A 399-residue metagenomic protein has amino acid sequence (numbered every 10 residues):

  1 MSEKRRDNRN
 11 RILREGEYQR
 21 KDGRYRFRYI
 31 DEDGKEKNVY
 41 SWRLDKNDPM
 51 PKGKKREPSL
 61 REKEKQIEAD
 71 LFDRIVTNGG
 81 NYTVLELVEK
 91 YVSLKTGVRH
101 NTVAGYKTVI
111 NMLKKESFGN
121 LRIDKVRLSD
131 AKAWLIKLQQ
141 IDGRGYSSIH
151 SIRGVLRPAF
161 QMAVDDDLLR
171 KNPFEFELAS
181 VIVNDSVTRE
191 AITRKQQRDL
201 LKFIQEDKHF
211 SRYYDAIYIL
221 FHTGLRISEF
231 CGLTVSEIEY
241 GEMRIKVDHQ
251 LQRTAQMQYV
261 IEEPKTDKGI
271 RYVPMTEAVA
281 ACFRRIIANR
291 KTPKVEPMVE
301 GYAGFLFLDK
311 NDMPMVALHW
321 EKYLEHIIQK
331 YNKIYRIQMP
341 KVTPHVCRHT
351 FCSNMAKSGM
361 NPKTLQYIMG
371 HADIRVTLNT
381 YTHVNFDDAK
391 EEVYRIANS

Functional and structural regions predicted by a protein language model:
R11-L13, Q161-N172, L220-L251, K363: Short, charged phosphate-coordinating catalytic segments
E15, A179, L233-K291, M298: Conserved tyrosine-mediated DNA breakage-rejoining catalytic core shared by Y-recombinases
R20-K132, A288-Y302: N-terminal DNA-binding module of tyrosine recombinases/phage integrases
D31, P49-R56, G80, V92-L168 (+4 more regions): N-terminal core-binding DNA-recognition domain of tyrosine site-specific recombinases/integrases
H150-G154, L169-K171, E175-L233, G241 (+3 more regions): Basic, Lys/Arg- and aromatic-enriched nucleic-acid-binding interface segment
V183, A191, Q250-L251, M369-Y394: Catalytic-site neighborhood detector that most strongly recognizes the C-terminal catalytic loop/helix of tyrosine
L200, Q256-I261, S358, N379 (+1 more regions): DNA/chromatin major-groove-contacting recognition/catalytic segments
K202-Y213, T223, V273, N289-M298 (+3 more regions): Short, basic (Lys/Arg/His-rich) helix/loop patches that form interaction surfaces in the mid-to-C-terminal regions
